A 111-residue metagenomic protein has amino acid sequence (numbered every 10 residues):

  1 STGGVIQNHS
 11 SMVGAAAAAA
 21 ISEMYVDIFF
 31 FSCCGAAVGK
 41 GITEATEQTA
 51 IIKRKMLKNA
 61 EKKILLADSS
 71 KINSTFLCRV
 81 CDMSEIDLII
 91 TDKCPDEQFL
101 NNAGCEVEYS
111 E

Functional and structural regions predicted by a protein language model:
S1-E111: Conserved phosphate- and dinucleotide-binding cores of soluble alpha/beta proteins, encompassing both enzyme active
